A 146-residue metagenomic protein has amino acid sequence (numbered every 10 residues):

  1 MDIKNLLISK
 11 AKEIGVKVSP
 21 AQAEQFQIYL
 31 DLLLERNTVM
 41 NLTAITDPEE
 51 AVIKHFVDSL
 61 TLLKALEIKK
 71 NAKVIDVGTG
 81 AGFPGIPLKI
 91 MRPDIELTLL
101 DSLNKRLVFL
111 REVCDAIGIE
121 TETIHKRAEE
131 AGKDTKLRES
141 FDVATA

Functional and structural regions predicted by a protein language model:
D2-K69, I75, E112-E120: Class I SAM-dependent transferase core
L60-A146: Conserved SAM/SAH cofactor-binding pocket of Class I
